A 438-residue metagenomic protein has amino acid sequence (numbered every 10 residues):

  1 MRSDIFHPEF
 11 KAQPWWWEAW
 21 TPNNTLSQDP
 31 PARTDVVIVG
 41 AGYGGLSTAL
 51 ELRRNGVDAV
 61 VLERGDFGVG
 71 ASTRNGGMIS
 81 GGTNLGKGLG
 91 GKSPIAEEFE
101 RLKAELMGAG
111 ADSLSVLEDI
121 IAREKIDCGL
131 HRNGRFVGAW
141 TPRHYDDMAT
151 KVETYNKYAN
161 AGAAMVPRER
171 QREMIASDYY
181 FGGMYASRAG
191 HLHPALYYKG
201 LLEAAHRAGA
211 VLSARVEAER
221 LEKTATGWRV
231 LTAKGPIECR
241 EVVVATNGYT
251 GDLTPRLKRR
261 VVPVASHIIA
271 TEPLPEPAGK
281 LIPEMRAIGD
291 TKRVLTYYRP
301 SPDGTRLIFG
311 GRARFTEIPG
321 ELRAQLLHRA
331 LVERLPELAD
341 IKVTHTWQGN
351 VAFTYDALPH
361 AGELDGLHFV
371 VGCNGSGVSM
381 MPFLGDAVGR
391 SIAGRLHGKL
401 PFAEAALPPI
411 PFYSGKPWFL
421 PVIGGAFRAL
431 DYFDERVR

Functional and structural regions predicted by a protein language model:
M1-V36: Extreme N-terminal leader/targeting segments of oxidoreductases
V36-V61: N-terminal Rossmann-like FAD-binding beta1-loop-alpha1 element of flavoenzymes
R54-R74: Glycine-rich FAD pyrophosphate-binding loop
R74-G108: Glycine-rich active-site loop/strand segments that organize a redox cofactor
G77-I79, R123-H131, A218, P236-E276 (+1 more regions): Active-site substrate-recognition segment that forms the wall of the catalytic cavity or substrate channel
P94-A204: Rossmann-like flavin
T154, F181-R240: Helical element adjacent to the flavin cofactor pocket in flavoenzyme catalytic cores
E317-P319, A324-F433: C-terminal catalytic lobe of FAD-dependent flavoproteins
